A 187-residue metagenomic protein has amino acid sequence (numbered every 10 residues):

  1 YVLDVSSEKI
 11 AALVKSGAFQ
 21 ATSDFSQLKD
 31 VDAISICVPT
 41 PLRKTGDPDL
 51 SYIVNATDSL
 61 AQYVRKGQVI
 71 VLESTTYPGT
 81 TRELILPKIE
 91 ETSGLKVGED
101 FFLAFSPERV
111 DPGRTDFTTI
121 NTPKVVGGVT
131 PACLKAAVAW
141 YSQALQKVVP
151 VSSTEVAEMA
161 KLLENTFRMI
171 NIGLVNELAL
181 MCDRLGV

Functional and structural regions predicted by a protein language model:
Y1-V187: Structural/interface elements that position substrates and couple domains in central-metabolism enzymes
